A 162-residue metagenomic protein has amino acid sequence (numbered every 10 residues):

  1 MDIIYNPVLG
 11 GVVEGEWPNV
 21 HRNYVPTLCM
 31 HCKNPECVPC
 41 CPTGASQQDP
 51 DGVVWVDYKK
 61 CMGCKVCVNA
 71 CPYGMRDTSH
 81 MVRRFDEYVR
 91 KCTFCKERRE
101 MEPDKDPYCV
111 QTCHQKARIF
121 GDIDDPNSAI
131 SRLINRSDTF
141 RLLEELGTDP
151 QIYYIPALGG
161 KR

Functional and structural regions predicted by a protein language model:
M1-R162: Non-ligating segments of multi-cofactor redox enzymes
